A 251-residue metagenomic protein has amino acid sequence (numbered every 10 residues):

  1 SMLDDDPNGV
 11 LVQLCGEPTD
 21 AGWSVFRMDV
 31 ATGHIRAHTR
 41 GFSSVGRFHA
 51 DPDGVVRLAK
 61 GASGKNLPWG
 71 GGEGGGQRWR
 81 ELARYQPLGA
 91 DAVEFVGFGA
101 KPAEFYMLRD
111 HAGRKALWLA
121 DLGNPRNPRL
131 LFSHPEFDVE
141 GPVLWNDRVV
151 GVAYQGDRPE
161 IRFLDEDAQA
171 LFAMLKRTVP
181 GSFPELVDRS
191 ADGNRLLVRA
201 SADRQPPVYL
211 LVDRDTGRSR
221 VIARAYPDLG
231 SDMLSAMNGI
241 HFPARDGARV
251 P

Functional and structural regions predicted by a protein language model:
S1-P251: Peripheral, non-catalytic segments that deliver or gate enzyme domains
